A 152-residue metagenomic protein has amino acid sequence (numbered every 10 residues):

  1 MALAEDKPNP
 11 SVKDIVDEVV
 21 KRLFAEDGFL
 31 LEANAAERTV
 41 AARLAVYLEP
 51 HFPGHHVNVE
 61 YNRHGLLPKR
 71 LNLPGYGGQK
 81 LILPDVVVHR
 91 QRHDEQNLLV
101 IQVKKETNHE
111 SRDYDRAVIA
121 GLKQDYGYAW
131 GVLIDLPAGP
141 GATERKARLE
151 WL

Functional and structural regions predicted by a protein language model:
M1-E49: Charged, often low-complexity linker/regulatory segments
R22, R63-G65, T107, P140: Feature marks short, surface-exposed loop/turn motifs that line or immediately flank catalytic pockets and channel
P50-H51, H93, L122-Y126: Alpha-helix C-cap/termination motif
H55-D94: Active-site metal-binding core of divalent-cation-utilizing nuclease and nuclease-like domains
P84-V88, N97-T107, I119: Conserved catalytic cores of phosphodiester-cleaving nucleases, focusing on short active-site segments
E106-D125: Mg2+/Mn2+-dependent nuclease catalytic core
K123-L149: Nucleic-acid nuclease catalytic cores
